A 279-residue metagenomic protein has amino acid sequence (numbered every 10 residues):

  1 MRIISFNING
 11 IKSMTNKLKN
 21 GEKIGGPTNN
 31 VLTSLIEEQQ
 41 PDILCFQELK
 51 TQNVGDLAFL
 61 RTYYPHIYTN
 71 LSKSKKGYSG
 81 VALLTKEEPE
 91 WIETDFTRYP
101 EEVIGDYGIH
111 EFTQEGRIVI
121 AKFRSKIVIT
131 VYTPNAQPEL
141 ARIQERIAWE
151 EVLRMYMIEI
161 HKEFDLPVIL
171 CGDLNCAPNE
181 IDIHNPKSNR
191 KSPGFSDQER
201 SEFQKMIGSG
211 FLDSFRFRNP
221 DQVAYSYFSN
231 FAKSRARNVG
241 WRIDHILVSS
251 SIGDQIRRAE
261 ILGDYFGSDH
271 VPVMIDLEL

Functional and structural regions predicted by a protein language model:
M1-R61, Y68, K75-S79: N-terminal, active-site-proximal structural segment of metallo-dependent hydrolase catalytic domains
F6-N7, L35-V54, V128, Y156-E180 (+4 more regions): Active-site beta-strand/loop signature of hydrolases that rely on acidic residues for catalysis
K12-M14, Q52-G55, K75-Y78, A136-L140 (+2 more regions): Short catalytic/ligand-binding loop motif for oxyanion handling, primarily in non-cytosolic enzymes, centered on
L49-K50, G55-A136: Structured beta-strand-rich core segments of catalytic domains in phosphoester-bond hydrolases
P65, E151-V239, I243: Metal-dependent phosphoesterases centered on the DNase I-like endonuclease/exonuclease/phosphatase
K76-I92, Q222, S234-D254: Conserved beta strand-loop-helix elements of the APE1-like EEP
K86, A121-R124, S249-S250, I275-L279: Active-site beta-strand termini and strand-to-loop segments that position acidic
I127-I143, N185-E199: Active-site-proximal loop/helix segment associated with metal-binding centers of metalloenzymes
